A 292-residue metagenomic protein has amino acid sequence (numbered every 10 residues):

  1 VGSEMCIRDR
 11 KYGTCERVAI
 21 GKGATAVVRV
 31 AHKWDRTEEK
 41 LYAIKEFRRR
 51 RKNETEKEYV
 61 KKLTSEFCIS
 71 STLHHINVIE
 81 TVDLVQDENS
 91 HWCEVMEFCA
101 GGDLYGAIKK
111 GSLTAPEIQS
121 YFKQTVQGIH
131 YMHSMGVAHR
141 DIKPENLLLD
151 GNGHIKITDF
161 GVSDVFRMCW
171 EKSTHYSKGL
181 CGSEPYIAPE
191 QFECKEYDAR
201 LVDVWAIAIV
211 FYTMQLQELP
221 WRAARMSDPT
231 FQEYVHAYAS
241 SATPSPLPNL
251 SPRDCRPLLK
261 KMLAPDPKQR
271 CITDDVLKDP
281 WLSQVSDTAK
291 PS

Functional and structural regions predicted by a protein language model:
G2-C6: Short, small-residue-biased leader/transition segments that mark boundaries at the very start of proteins
V27-R51: Glycine-rich ATP phosphate-binding loop
E80-S90: Short beta-strand micro-motifs within the conserved protein kinase catalytic domain, predominantly in the N-lobe
D87, E218-P267: C-terminal lobe of the eukaryotic/viral protein kinase catalytic domain
E88-E97, Y105-G106: A conserved loop-to-beta-strand element in the N-lobe of protein kinase catalytic cores that borders the ATP-binding
Y121-F122: Activation segment signature within eukaryotic-like protein kinase domains
H175-Q191: Conserved activation segment of eukaryotic-like protein kinases, specifically the C-terminal portion of the activation
P265-Q269, T273-A289: Terminal C-lobe "cap" of eukaryotic-type protein kinase domains
